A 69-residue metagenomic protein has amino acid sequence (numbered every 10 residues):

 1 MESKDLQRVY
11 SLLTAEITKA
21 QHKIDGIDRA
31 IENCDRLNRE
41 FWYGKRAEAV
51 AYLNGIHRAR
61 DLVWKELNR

Functional and structural regions predicted by a protein language model:
M1-Q21: Short, charge/polar-rich alpha-helical segments
K4, Y10-S11, D35, A51 (+1 more regions): Intrinsic-disorder/low-complexity peptide segments enriched for small residues
D5, A20, G55, E66-R69: N-terminal cationic leader/targeting segments used for protein routing and processing
D5, G26, G44-A51, G55-R58 (+1 more regions): Alpha-helical oligomerization interfaces
V9, A15-E16, E40, I56 (+1 more regions): Low-complexity, intrinsically disordered/propeptide-like segments
A15-A47: Short E/K-rich amphipathic alpha-helical oligomerization segments
E32-N38, R60-R69: Long amphipathic alpha-helical coiled-coil segments
